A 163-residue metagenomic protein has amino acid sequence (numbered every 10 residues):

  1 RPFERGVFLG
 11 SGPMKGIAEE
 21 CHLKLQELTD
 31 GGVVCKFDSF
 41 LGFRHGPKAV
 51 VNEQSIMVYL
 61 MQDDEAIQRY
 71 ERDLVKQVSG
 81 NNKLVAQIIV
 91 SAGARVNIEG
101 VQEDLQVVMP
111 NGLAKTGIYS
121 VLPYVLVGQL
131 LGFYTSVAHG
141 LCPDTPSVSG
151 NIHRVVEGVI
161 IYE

Functional and structural regions predicted by a protein language model:
R1-E163: A SIS-like phosphosugar-recognition module
